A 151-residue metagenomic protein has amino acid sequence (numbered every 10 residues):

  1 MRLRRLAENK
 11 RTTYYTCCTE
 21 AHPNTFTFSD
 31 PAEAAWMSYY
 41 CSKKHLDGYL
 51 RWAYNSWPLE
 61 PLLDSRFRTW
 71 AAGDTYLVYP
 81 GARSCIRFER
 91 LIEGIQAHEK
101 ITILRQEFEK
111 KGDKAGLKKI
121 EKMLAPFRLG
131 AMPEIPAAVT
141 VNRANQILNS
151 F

Functional and structural regions predicted by a protein language model:
M1-L62: Catalytic-core regions of glycoside hydrolase
L46, L62-F151: Catalytic domains of carbohydrate-active enzymes that cleave complex glycans
